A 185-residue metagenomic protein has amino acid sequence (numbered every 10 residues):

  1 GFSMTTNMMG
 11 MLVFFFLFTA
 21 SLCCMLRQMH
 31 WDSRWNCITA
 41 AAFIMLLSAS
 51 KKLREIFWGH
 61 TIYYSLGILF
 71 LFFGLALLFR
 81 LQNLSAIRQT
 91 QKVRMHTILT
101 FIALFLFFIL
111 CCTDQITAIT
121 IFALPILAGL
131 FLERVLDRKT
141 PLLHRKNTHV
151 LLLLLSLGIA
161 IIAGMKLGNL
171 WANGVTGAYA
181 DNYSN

Functional and structural regions predicted by a protein language model:
G1-S3: Short hydrophobic/aromatic helix or loop-helix immediately within or flanking a transmembrane segment in polytopic
M9-L17, T61-G74, A123-L127: Membrane-embedded alpha-helical segments of multi-pass membrane proteins, especially the transmembrane helices
M9-S33: Transmembrane-helix motifs of polytopic, lipid-linked glycan transferases
S33-Q82: Membrane-interface micro-motifs in multi-pass membrane enzymes
L71-L99: Membrane-interface transmembrane helices that cradle and orient dolichyl/undecaprenyl
Q91-I116, F122, L127: Membrane-interface alpha helices of multi-pass inner-membrane proteins
I121-G158: Perimembrane helix-loop-helix junctions
L151-N185: Membrane-lumen/periplasm interface segments of specific transmembrane helices in polyprenyl phosphate-linked
